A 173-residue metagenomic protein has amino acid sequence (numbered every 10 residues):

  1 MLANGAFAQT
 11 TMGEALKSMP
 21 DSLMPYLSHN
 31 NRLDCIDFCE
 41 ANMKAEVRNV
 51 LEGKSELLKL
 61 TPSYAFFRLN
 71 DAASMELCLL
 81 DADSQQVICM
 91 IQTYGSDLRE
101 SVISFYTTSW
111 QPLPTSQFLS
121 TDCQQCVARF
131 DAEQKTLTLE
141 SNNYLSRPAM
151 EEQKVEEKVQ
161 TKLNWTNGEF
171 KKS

Functional and structural regions predicted by a protein language model:
A3-G5: N-terminal signal peptide c-region/cleavage motif recognized by signal peptidases
F7-L79: Terminal domain-start segments
G53-R68, F105-S116, L163-E169: Surface-exposed loop/turn elements that mediate protein-protein interactions on large endomembrane-trafficking
L57, S74-D83, C126-E133: Structural signature of eukaryotic scaffold interfaces centered on beta-propeller domains
F66-F67, T93-R99, A149-K154: Short consensus segments that form the blades of beta-propeller domains, in both extracellular/periplasmic
A72-M75, I88-I91, L98-I103, C123-C126 (+1 more regions): Short, surface-exposed coil-to-beta transition loops
D83-F118: Mid-length scaffold segments of soluble, non-membrane domains
L113-S173: Short aromatic loop motif centered on NTY/YTY
